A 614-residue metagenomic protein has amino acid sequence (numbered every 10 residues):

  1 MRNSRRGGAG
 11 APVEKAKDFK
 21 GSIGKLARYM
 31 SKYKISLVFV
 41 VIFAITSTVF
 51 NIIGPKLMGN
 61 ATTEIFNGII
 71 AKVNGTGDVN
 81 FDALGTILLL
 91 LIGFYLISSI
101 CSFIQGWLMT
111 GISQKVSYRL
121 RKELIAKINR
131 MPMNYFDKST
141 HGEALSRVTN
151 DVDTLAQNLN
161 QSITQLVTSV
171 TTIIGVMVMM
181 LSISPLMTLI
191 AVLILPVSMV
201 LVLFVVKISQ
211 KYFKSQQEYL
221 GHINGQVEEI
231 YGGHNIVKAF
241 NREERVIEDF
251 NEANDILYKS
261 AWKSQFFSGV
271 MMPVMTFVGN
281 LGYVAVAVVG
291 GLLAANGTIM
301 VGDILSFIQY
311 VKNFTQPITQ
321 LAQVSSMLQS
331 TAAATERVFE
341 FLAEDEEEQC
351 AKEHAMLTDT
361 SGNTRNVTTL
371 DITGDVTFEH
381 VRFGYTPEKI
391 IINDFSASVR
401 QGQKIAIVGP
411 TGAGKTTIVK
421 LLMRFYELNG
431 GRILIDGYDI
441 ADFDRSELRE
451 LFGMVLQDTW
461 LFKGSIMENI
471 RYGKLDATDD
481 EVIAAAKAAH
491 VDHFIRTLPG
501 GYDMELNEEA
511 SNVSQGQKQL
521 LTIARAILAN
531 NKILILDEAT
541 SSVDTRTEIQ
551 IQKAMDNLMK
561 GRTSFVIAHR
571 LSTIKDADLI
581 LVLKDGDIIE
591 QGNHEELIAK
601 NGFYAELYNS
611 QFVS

Functional and structural regions predicted by a protein language model:
N3-E14, Q114, K122-S146, N150-V152 (+7 more regions): Short intracellular "coupling" helices and adjacent cytoplasmic loop segments at the cytosolic face of multi-pass
G21-S22, M30, M109, N129-I173 (+1 more regions): Juxtamembrane loop-to-helix connectors within ABC transporter transmembrane domains
K32, S36-V49, N60, Q161-S215 (+2 more regions): Transmembrane helices of ABC transporter permease
L37-C101, S182-L186, G297-V301: Transmembrane helix-loop-helix hairpins at lipid-water interfaces of multipass membrane proteins, especially the type-1
L91-S98, S102, L195-L203, S268-G282 (+2 more regions): Hydrophobic alpha-helical segments in the permease module
M133-N134, V152-L159, I163, I208-G225 (+5 more regions): An intracellular "coupling" helix at the cytosolic face of ABC transporter transmembrane type-1 domains
Y219, R242, F266, Y283 (+1 more regions): Cytosolic ends of transmembrane helices, especially the final helix of ABC transmembrane type-1 domains
L357-S614: ABC-type nucleotide-binding domain
